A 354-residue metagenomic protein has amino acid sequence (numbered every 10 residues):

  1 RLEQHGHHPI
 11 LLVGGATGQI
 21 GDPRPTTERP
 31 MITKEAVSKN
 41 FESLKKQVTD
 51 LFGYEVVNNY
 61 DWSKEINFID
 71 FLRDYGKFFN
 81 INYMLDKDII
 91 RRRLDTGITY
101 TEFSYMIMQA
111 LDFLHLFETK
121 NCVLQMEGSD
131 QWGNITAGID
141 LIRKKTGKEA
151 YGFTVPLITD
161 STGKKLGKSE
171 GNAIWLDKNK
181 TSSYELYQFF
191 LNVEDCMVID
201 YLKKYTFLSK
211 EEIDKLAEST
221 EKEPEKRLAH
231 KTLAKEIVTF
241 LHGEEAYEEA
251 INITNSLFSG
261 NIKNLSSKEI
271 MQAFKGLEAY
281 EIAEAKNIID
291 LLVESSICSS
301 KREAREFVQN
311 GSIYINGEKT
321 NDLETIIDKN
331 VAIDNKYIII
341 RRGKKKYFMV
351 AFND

Functional and structural regions predicted by a protein language model:
R1-D22, Q125-W132: N-terminal catalytic cores of NTP/NDP-binding nucleotidyl/phosphoryl-transfer enzymes
R1-L11, K39, K46, V155-T159 (+2 more regions): Gly/lys/ser-thr-rich phosphate-binding loops in alpha/beta enzymes that coordinate phosphoanhydride or phosphate groups
V13-A16, L111, G317, K344: Short, small-residue-rich loop/turn micro-motifs
G14-G18, F113, D160, N179: Short connector loops/turns at beta-strand edges and beta->alpha or beta->beta junctions
G15, W62, R305: Residue-level "edge-of-site" marker
T17-R29, E118-T119, E170: Acidic/polar active-site rim loop that often engages polyanionic ligands
P30-S161: Divalent-metal (Mg2+/Mn2+/Ca2+)-assisted nucleotide/phosphate chemistry catalytic cores
K144-D354: Conserved nucleotide- and phosphate/pyrophosphate-binding catalytic cores in adenylate/nucleotidyl-handling enzymes
